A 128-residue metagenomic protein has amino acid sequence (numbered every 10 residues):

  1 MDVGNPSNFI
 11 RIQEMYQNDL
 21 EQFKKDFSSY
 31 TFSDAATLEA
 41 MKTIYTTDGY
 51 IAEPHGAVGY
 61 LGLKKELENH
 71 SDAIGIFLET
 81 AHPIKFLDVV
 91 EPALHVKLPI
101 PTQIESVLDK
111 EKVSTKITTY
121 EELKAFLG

Functional and structural regions predicted by a protein language model:
M1-G128: PLP-dependent amino-acid enzyme catalytic core
